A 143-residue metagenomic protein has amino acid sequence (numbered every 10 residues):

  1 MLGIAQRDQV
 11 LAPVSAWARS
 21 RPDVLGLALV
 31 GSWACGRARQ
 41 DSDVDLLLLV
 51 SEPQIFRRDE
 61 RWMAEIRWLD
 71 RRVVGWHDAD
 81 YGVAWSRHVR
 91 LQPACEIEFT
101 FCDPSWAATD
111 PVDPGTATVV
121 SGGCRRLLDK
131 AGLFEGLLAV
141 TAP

Functional and structural regions predicted by a protein language model:
M1-A28: Helical scaffold of the NTase/Pol beta-like nucleotidyltransferase catalytic core
G3, I66-P143: Conserved NTP/Mg2+-binding pocket subregion across the NTase superfamily
P13-S15, V30-C35, V73-W76, A84-R87: Short secondary-structure capping/turn segments at boundaries of alpha-helices and beta-strands
A18-S20, G36-Q40, H88-V89: Short secondary-structure boundary/capping segments within folded domains
L25, L29, L47, E98-F99 (+1 more regions): Ligand-binding pocket scaffold of soluble enzyme catalytic domains
G31, C35-R67, A94-E96: Catalytic metal-binding acidic patch
